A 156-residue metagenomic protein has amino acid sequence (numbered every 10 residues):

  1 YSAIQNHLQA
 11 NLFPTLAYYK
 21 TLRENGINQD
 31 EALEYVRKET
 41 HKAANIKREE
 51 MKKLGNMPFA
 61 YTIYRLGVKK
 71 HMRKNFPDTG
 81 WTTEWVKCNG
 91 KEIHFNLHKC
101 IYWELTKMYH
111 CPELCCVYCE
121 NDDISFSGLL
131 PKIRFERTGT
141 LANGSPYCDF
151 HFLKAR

Functional and structural regions predicted by a protein language model:
Y1-N6: N-terminal leader/targeting and assembly helices and adjacent pre-domain segments
A10-H110: Amphipathic interaction/junction segments at domain boundaries or subunit interfaces
F13, A17, N121, S145: Short, well-structured alpha-helical interface segments that form or flank functional binding sites
E24-N28, G128-I133, A155-R156: Secondary-structure boundary elements
T40, G144-P146: Short secondary-structure boundary/hinge segments and terminal tails
E84-R137, L141-A142: Short, hydrophobic/π-rich interface segment
N89, K154-A155: Short acidic-glycine loop/turn motifs at beta-strand connectors
Y147-K154: C-terminal edge-of-domain segments
